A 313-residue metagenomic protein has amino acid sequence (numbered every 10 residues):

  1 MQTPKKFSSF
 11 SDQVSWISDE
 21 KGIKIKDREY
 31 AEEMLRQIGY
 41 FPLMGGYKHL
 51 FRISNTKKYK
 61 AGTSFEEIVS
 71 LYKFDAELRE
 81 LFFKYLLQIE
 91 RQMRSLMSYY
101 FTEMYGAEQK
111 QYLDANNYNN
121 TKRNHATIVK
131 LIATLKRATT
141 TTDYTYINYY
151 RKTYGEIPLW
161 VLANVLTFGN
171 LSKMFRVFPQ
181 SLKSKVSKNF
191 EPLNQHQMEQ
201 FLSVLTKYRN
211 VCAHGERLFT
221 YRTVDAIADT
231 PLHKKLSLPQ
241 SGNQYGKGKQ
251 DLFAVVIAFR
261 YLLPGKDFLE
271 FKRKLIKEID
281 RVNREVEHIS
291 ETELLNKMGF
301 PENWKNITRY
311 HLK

Functional and structural regions predicted by a protein language model:
M1-K207, F219-K313: Extended intrinsically disordered or low-complexity regions, especially N/C-terminal cytosolic tails and loops, rather
G215: Acidic/aromatic/glycine-rich contiguous surface patches that form carbohydrate-binding/processing clefts and analogous
